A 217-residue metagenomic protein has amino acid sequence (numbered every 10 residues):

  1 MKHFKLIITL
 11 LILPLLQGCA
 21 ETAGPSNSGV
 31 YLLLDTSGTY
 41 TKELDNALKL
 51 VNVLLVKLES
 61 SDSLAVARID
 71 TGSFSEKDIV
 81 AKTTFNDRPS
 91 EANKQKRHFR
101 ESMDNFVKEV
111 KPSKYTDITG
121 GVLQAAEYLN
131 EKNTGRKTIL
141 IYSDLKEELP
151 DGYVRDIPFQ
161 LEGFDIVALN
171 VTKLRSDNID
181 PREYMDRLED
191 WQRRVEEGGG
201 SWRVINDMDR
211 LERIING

Functional and structural regions predicted by a protein language model:
M1-I7: Bacterial N-terminal signal peptides that target proteins for export
L15-G18: C-terminal motif of bacterial Sec signal peptides marking the signal peptidase cleavage site
A20-T22: Bacterial signal peptide processing site
S26-D87, T138-L140, M208-E212: Von Willebrand factor
S28, P112-G163: Exposed acidic/Ser/Thr-rich ligand/metal-binding surfaces
N86-R136, T172-L174: Von Willebrand factor
K146-D190: VWA/integrin I-like adhesion module and closely mimicked acidic/polar interface patches used
P181-G217: Von Willebrand factor A/integrin I-like adhesion domains
